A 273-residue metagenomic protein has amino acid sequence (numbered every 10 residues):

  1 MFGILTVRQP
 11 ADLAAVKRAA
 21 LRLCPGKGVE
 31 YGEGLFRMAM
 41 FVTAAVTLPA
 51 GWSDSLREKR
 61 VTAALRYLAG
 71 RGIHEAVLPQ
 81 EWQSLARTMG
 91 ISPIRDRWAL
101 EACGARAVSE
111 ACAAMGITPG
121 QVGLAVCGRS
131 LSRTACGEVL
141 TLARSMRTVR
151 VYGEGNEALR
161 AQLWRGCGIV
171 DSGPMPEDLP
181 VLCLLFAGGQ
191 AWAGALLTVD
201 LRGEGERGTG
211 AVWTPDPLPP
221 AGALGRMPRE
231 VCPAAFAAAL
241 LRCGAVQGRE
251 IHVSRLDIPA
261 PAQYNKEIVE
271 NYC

Functional and structural regions predicted by a protein language model:
F2-A19, P25-L85, K266-C273: Metallocofactor- and cofactor-centric catalytic cores in central/energy metabolism, strongly enriched
L5-P10, L48-G51, L78-E81, C127-S130 (+3 more regions): Structural motif
R22-A39, Y67-E75, R87-R95, T141-G153 (+2 more regions): Structural alpha-beta junctions
W82-R87, R133-G137, N156-Q162, G189-A191 (+1 more regions): Short, charged/polar "capping" segments at the starts of alpha-helices and the immediately preceding loops
S92-E110: A glycine-rich, Thr/Ser-enriched phosphate-binding loop motif common to dinucleotide/cofactor-binding enzymes
A113-E177: Glycine-rich phosphate/diphosphate-binding loop of Rossmann-like nucleotide-binding domains
C167-G222: Rossmann-like adenosine-cofactor binding region
V199-C273: Adenosine-phosphate binding glycine-rich loop
